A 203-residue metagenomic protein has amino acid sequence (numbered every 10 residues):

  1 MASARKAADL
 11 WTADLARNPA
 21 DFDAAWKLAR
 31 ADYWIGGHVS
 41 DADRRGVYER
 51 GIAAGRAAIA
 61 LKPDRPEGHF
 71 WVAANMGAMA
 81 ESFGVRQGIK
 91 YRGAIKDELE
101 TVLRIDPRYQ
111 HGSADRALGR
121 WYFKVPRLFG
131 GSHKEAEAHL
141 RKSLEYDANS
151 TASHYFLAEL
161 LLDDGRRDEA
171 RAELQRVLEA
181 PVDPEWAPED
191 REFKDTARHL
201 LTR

Functional and structural regions predicted by a protein language model:
M1-D23, R171-L174: Extreme N-terminal leader/anchor segments
M1-L10, L28-D64, G68-T101, I105-R108 (+4 more regions): Short coil/linker segments at helix-helix boundaries
V177: Charged, glycine-enriched surface loops/patches that mediate electrostatic binding to polyanionic ligands
T202-R203: Extracytoplasmic and endomembrane cell-envelope/extracellular-matrix remodeling and assembly machinery
